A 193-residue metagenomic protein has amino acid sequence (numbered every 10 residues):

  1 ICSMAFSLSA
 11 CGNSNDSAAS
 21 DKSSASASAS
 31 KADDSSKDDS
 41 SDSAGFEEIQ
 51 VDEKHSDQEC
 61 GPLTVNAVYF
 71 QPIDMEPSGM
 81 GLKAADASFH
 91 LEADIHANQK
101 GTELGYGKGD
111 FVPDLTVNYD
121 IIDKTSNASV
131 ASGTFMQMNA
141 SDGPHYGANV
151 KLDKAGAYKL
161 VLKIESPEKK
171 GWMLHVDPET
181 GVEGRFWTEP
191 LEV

Functional and structural regions predicted by a protein language model:
I1-S9: Sec-dependent bacterial lipoprotein signal peptides
L8-S36: Bacterial lipoprotein signal-peptidase II cleavage site
E76, L91-D110: Short amphipathic, basic-aromatic surface patches that mediate peripheral association with negatively charged
A87, Y106-V117: Short coil-to-beta strand junction motifs in C2/discoidin
A131-A140: Solvent-exposed serine/threonine-rich low-complexity stretches and specific carbohydrate-binding patches
A140-G147: Aromatic sugar-binding surface patches on proteins that engage polysaccharides or sugar-phosphate polymers
P144, K154-Y158: Short tyrosine-centred short linear motifs in exposed loops/low-complexity segments
E165-V176: Short acidic/polar inter-strand loop motif in beta-rich domains
